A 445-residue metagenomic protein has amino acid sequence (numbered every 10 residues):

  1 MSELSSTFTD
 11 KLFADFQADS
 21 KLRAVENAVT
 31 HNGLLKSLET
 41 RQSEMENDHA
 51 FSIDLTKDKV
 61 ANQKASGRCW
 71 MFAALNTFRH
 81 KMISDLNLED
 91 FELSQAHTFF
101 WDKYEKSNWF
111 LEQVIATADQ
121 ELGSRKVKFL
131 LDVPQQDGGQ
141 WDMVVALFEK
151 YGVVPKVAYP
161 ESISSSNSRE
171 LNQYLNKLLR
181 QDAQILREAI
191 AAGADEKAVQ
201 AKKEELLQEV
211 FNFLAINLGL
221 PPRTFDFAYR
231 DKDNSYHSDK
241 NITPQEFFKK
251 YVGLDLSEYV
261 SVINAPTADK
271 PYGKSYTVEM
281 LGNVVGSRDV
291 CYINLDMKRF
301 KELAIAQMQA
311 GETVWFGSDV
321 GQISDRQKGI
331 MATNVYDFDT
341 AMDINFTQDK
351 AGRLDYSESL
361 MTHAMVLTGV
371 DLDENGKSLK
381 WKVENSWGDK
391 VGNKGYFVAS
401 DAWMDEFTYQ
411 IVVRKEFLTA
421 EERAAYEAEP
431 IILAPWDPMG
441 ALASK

Functional and structural regions predicted by a protein language model:
S2-D58: N-terminal regions that are enriched for targeting/export leaders and immediately downstream pro/stem segments
S2-L22, L75, L88, K126 (+3 more regions): Bimodal feature
E44-V314, V391-K394, D401: Active-site nucleophile-adjacent alpha helix/oxyanion-hole segment immediately C-terminal to the catalytic cysteine
C69, F148, D355-G388: Catalytic nucleophile-His microenvironment captured as a short glycine-rich beta-strand/loop that brackets
W101, G317-D319, V370, S386 (+1 more regions): Structured loops at beta-to-helix junctions and adjacent beta-edge loops in soluble globular domains
K156-A158, S324-Q327, G392, T408: Short helix/loop capping segments that flank catalytic or ligand/cofactor-binding pockets
S287-T362: Long, positively charged binding patches that form subdomain-scale interaction surfaces for polyanionic ligands
D373-K445: Conserved catalytic-core surface of thiol
